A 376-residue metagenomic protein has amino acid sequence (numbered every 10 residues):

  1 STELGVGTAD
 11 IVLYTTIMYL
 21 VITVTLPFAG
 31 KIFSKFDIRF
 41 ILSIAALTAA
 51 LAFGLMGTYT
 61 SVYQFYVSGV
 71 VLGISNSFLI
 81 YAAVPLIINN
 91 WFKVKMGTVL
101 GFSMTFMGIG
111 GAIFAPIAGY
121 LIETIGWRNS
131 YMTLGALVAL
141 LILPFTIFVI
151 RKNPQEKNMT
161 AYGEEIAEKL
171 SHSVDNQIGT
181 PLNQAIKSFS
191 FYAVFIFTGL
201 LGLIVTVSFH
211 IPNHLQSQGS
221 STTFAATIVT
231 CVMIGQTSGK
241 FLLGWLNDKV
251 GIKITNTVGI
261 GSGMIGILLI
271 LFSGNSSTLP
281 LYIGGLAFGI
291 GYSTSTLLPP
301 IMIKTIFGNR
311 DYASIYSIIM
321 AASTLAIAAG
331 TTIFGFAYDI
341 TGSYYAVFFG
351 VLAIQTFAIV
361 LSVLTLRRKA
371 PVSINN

Functional and structural regions predicted by a protein language model:
T16-K31, T230-L242: Central cavity-lining transmembrane alpha-helices of secondary-active solute carriers, predominantly the Major
V24-V62: Conserved MFS/SLC helix-loop-helix module at the cytosolic interface between two early adjacent transmembrane helices
T25-D37, K240-G251, Y338-D339: Helix-to-loop junctions at the C-terminal end of transmembrane segments in multipass secondary transporters
A52, Y63-V71, L279-A287: Paired small-residue
V70-T105, G308: Cytoplasmic helix-loop-helix junction between adjacent transmembrane helices in 12-TM secondary transporters
S103, M107-Q155: Helix-loop-helix hairpin linking two adjacent transmembrane segments in secondary transporters
N183-L243: Extracytoplasmic gate region of multi-pass secondary transporters
T230, G235-Q236, L242, N247-M302: C-terminal transmembrane helical hairpin of 12-TM major facilitator-type secondary transporters
